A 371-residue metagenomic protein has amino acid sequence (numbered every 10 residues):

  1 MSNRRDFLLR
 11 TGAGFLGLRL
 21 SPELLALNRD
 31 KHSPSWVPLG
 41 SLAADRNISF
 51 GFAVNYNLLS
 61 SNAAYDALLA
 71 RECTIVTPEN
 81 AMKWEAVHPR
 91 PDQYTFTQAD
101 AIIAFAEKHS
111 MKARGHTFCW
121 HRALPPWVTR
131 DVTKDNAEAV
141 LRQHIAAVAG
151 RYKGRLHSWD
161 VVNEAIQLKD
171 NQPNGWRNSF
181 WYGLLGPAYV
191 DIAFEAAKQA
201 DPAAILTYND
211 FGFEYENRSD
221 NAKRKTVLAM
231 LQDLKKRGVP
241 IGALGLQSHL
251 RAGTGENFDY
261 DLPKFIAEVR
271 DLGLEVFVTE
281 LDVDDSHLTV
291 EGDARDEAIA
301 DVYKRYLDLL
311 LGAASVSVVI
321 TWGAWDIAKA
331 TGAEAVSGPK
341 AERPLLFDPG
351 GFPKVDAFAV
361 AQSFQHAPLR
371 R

Functional and structural regions predicted by a protein language model:
M1, P22-A53: C-terminal segment of N-terminal export signals and the immediately downstream linker at the start of the mature
M1-R19: N-terminal secretory signal peptides and thylakoid transit peptides that target proteins across membranes
W36, G40, R151, D160 (+10 more regions): Aromatic-rich peripheral "rim/lid" segments of glycoside hydrolase catalytic domains that contact and position glycan
L42-D45, A64-C73, A101-K112, R151-K153 (+3 more regions): Acidic (Asp/Glu)-rich catalytic clusters
N57-A70, V140-A147, A222-Q232, Y303-Y306: Short, acidic/polar
V76, A106, W159, L244 (+2 more regions): Conserved, mostly hydrophobic/aromatic
T77-K83, Q98-F213, D285: Substrate-binding cleft and catalytic face of glycoside hydrolase catalytic domains, especially the flexible beta-alpha
Y182-G212, N217-D220, K225-P240, D271-E275 (+2 more regions): Active-site neighborhood of glycoside hydrolase catalytic domains
